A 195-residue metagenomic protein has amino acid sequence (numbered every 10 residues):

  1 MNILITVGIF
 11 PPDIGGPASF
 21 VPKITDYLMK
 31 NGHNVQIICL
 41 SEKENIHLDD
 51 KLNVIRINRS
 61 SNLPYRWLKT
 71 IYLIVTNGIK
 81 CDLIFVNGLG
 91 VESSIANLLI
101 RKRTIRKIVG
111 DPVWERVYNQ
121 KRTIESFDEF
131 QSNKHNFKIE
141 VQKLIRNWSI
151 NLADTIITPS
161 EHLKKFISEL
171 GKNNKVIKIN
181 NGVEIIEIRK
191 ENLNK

Functional and structural regions predicted by a protein language model:
M1-E42, D50: N-terminal subdomain of nucleotide-sugar transferases
V35, S41-Y65: Conserved nucleotide-sugar phosphate-binding/catalytic loop shared by glycosyltransferases and other
I71-I79, D128-I156: Membrane-proximal helix-turn-helix segments that form the acceptor-binding/catalytic region of lipid-linked
V86-E92, I108: Short His-centered aromatic/hydrophobic patch
I105-L144: Acceptor-binding helix/loop patch of EC 2.4 sugar-transfer enzymes, predominantly nucleotide-sugar-dependent
H162, G182: Carbohydrate-associated surface elements
I188-K195: A short helix/loop element that forms part of the nucleotide-sugar donor recognition site in Leloir-type
